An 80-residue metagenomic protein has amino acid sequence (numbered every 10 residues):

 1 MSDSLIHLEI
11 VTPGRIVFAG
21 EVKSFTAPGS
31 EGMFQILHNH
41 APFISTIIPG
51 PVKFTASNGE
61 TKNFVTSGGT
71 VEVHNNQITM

Functional and structural regions predicted by a protein language model:
M1-L5: Short, charged, intrinsically disordered terminal tails
H7-M80: Compact, glycine-rich, soluble single-domain proteins
